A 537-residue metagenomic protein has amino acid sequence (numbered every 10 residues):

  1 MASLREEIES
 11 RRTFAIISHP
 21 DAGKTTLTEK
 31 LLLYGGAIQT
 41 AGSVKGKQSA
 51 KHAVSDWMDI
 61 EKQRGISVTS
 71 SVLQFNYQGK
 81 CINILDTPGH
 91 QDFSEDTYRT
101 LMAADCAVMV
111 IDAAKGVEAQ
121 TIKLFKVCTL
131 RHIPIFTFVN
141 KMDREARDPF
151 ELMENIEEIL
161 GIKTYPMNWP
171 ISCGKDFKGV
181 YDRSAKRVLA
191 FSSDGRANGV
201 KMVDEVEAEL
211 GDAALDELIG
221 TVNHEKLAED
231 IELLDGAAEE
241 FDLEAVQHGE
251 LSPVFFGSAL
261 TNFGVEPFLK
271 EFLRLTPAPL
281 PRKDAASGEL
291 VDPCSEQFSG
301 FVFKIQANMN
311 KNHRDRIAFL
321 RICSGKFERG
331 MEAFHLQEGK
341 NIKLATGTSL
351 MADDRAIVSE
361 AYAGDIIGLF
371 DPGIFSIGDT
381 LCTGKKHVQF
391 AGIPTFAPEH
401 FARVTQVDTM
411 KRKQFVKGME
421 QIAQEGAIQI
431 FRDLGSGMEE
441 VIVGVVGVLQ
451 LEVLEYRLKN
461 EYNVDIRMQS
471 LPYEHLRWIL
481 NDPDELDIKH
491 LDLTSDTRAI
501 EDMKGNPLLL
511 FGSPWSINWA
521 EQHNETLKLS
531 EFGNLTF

Functional and structural regions predicted by a protein language model:
M1-F537: Structural and coupling elements of P-loop NTPases
